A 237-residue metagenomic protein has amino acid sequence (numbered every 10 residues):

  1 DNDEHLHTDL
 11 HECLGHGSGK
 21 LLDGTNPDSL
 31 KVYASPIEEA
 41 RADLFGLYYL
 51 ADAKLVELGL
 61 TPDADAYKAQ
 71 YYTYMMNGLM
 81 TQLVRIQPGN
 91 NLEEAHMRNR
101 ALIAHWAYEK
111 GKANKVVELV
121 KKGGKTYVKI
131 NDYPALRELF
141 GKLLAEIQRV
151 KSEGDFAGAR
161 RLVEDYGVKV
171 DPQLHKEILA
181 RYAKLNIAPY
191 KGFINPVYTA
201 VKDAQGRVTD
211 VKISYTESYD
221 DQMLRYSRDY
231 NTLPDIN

Functional and structural regions predicted by a protein language model:
E4, Y33-A40, A66, Q70: A short glycine-/small-residue-rich loop at the edge of a beta-strand within enzyme catalytic domains
L6-K20, A42, L47: Active-site recognition of the HExxH zinc-binding catalytic motif
G19-A40: Post-HEXXH active-site segment of zinc metalloproteases
S35-D52: An active-site-proximal "capping" alpha-helix that borders the catalytic cofactor pocket
L47-I147: Long, well-structured alpha-helical subdomains associated with metal-dependent extracellular/ecto-lumenal hydrolases
E118-N237: Non-catalytic terminal regions of proteins
